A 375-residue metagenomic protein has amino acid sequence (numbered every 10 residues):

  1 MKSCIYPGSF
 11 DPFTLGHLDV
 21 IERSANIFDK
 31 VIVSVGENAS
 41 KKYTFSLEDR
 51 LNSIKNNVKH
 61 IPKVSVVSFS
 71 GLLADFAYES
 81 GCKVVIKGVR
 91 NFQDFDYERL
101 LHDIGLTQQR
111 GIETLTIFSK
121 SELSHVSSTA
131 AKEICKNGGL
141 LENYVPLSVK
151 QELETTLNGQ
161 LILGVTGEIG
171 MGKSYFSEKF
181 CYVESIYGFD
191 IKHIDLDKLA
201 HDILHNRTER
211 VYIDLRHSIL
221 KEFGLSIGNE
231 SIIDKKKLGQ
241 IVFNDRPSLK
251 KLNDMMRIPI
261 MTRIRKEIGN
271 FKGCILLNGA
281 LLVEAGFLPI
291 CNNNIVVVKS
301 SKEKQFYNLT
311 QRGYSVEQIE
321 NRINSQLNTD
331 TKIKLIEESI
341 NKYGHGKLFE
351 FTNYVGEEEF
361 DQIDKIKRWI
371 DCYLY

Functional and structural regions predicted by a protein language model:
M1-Q160, S300: Nucleotidyltransferase catalytic core that binds NTPs
T14, V66-S68, I275-A280, S325: Short gly/ser/thr-rich secondary-structure transition/capping motifs
I27, A77, E98-E113, I258-N270 (+1 more regions): ATP-dependent NMP and nucleoside kinases share a basic, alpha-helical "lid"
K30, V84, E133, K192 (+3 more regions): Well-ordered beta-strand positions
T156-L163, I169, Y175-K179, K266-C274 (+4 more regions): NTP-dependent small-molecule kinase module
S174-D190: A conserved segment at the C-terminal end of the G1
K198-K272: ATP-dependent small-molecule kinase phosphotransfer cores that center on conserved nucleotide phosphate-binding segments
